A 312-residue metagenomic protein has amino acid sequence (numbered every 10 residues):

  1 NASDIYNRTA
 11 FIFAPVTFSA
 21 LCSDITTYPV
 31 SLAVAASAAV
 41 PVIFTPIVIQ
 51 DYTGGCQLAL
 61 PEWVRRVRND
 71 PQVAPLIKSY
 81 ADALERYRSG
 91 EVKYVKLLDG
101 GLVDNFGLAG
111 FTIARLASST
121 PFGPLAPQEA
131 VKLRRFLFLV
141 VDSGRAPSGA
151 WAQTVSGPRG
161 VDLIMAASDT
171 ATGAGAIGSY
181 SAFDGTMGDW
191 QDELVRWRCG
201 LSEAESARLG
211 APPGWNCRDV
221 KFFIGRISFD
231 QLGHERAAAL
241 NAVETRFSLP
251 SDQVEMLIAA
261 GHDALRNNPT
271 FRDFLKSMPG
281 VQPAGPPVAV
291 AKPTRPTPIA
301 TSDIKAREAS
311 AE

Functional and structural regions predicted by a protein language model:
N1-A114: Active-site gating loop/helix substructures
L76, A81-R115, S119-E312: C-terminal helical/tail subdomains of lipid-metabolizing enzymes
